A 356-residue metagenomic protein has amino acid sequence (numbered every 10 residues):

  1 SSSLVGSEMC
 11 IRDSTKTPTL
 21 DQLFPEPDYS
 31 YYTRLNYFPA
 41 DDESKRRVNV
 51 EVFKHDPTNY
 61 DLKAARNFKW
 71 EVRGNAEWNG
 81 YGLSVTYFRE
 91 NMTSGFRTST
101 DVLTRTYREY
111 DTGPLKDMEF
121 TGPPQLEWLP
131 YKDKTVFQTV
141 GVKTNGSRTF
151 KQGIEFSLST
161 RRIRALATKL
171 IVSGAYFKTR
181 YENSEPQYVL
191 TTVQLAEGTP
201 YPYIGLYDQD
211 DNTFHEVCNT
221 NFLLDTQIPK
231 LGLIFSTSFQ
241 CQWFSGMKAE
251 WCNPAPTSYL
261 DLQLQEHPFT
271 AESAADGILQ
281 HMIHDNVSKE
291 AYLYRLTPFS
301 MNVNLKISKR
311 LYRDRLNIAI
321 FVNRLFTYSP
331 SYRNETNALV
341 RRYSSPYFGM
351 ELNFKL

Functional and structural regions predicted by a protein language model:
S1-G6, C10-I11: Single conserved hydrophobic/aromatic residue that forms the stacking wall/gate of nucleotide- or nucleobase-binding
S3, R66-W70, R148-I154, N212-T220 (+3 more regions): Residues that define the transmembrane beta-barrel architecture of outer-membrane proteins
R12-D13, Q22, G74-A76, V85-R89 (+5 more regions): Transmembrane beta-barrel strands of outer-membrane/channel proteins
K16, M92, Q240-S288, T297-S300 (+1 more regions): C-terminal beta-signal and adjacent terminal beta-strands/loops of Gram-negative outer-membrane beta-barrel proteins
T17-T93, P114-P123, T135-R162, T213-E216: Outer-membrane beta-barrel signature, preferentially recognizing the C-terminal barrel domain of Gram-negative
D21-E26, F96-V102, E109, Y181-V189 (+2 more regions): Outer-membrane beta-barrel translocator domains and adjoining extracellular loop/strand segments of Gram-negative
F38, E51-T58, T135-K143, T199-D208 (+3 more regions): Extracytoplasmic loops and strand-loop junctions of Gram-negative outer membrane beta-barrel proteins
Y110-N253: Gram-negative outer-membrane beta-barrel transporters
